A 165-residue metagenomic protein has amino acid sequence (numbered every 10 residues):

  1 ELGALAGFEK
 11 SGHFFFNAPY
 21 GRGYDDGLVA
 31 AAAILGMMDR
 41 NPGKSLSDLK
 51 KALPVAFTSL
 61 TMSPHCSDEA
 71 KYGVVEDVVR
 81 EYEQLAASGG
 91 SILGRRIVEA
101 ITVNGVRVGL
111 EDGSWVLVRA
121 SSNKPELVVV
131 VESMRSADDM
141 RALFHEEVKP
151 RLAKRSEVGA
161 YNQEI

Functional and structural regions predicted by a protein language model:
E1-I165: Phosphate-binding and adjacent anionic-ligand microenvironments
